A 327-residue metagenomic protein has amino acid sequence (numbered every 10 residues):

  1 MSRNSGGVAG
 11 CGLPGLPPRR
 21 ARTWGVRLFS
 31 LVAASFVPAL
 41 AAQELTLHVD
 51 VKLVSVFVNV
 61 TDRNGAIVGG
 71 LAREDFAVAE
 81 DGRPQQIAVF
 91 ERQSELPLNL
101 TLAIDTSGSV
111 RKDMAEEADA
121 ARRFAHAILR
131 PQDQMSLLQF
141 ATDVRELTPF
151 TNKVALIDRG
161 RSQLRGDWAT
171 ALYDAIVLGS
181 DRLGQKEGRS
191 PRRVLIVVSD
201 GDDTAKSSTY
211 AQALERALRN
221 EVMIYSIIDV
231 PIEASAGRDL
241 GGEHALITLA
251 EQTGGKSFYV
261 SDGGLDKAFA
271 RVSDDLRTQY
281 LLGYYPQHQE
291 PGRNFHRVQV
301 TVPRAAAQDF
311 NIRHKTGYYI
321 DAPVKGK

Functional and structural regions predicted by a protein language model:
M1-W24: N-terminal secretory signal peptides that target proteins for export/translocation
G15-R19, A39, V324: Generic low-complexity segments that are intrinsically disordered, proline-rich and/or Lys/Arg-biased
P17-R20, V32-S35, F57, I176 (+1 more regions): Generic low-complexity, intrinsically disordered sequence content enriched in small uncharged/hydrophobic residues
R27-A39: Bacterial N-terminal signal peptides
A41-K327: Scaffold/interface architecture of coatomer-like assemblies
